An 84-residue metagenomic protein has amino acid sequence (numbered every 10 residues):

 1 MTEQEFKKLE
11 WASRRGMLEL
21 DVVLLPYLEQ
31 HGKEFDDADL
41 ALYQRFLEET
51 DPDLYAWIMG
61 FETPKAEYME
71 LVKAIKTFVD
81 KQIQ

Functional and structural regions predicted by a protein language model:
T2-Q84: Positively charged, polar, low-complexity stretches
